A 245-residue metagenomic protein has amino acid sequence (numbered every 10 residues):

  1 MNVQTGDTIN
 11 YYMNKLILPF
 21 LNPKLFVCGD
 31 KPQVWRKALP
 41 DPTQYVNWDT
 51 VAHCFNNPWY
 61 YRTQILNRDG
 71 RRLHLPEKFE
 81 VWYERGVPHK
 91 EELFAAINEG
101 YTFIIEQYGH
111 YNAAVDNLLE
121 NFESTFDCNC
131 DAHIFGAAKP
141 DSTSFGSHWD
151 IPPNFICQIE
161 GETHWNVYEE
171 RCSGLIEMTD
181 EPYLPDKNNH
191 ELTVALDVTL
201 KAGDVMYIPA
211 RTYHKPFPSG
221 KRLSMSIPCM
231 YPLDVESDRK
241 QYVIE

Functional and structural regions predicted by a protein language model:
T5-L18, P23-F26, D41-Y45, A52-H53 (+3 more regions): Active-site region of the double-stranded beta-helix
Y207-P209: Residue-level recognition of conserved beta-strand edge/terminus positions
